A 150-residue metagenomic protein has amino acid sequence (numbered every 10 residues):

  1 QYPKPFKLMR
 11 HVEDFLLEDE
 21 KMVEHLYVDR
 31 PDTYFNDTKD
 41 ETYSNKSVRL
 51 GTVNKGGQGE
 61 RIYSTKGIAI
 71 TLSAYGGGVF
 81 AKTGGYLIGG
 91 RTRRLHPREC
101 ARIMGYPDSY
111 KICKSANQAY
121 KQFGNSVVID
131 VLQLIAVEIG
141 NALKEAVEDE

Functional and structural regions predicted by a protein language model:
Q1-E150: S-adenosyl-L-methionine-dependent DNA methyltransferase catalytic core
